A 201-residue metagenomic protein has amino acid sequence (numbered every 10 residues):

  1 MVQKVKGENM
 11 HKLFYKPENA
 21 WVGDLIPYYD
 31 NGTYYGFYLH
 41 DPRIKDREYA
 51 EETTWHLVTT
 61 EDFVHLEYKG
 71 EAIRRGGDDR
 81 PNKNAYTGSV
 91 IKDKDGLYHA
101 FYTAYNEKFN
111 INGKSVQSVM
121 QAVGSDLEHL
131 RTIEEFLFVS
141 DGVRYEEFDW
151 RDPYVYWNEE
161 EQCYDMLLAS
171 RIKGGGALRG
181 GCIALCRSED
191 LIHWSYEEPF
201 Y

Functional and structural regions predicted by a protein language model:
M1-D152, Y156-Y201: Beta-rich carbohydrate-recognition and catalytic domains
